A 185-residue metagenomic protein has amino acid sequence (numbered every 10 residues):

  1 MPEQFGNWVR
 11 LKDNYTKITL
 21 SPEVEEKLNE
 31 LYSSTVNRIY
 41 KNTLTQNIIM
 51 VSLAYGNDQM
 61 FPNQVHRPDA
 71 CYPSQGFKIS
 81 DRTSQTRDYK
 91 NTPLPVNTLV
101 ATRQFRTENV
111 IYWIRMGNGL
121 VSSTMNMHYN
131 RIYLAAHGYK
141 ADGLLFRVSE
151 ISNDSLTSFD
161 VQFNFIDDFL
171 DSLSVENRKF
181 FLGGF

Functional and structural regions predicted by a protein language model:
M1-Q4: Alpha-helical transmembrane signal-anchor/signal-peptide segments
K12, T16-L134: Short, solvent-exposed recognition patches
Y133, H137-F185: Long, compositionally biased interface segments
